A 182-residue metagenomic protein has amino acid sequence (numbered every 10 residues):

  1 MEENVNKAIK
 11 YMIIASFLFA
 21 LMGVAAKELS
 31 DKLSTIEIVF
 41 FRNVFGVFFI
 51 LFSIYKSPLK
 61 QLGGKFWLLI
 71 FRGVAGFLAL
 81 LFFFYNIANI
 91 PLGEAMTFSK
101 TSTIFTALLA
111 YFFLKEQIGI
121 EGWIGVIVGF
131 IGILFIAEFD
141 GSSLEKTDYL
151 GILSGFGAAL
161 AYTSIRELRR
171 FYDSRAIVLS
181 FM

Functional and structural regions predicted by a protein language model:
M1-I14, F45-F71, I120, R170-Y172: Membrane-interface interhelical linkers
E3-A8, K32, F40, Q61-K65 (+1 more regions): Juxtamembrane helix-entry segments on the extracytoplasmic side of multipass membrane proteins
S16-V24, L51, G73-L81, T103-L108 (+2 more regions): Hydrophobic/small/kink-forming positions within alpha-helical transmembrane segments of polytopic membrane proteins
L21, P58-G93, S99: Specific transmembrane alpha-helical segments of multi-pass solute transporters/efflux pumps, especially DMT/EamA
V24, T35, I50, S143-M182: Transmembrane alpha-helical segments that form core, pore/gating elements of small-molecule transporters/exporters
L29, I38, R42, N86 (+5 more regions): Hydrophobic/aromatic residues within transmembrane alpha-helices of multi-pass small-molecule transporters
S57-P58, Y85, S102-I124: C-terminal transmembrane-helix exit sites in multi-pass transporters
E121-E138: Hydrophobic transmembrane alpha-helices of multi-pass small-molecule transport proteins
